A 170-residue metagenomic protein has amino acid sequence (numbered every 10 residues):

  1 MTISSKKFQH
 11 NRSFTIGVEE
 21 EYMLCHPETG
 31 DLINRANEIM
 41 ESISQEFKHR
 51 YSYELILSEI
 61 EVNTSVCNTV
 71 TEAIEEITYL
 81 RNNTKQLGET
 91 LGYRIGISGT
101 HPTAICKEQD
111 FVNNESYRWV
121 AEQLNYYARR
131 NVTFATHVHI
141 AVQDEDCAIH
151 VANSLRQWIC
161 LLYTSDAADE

Functional and structural regions predicted by a protein language model:
M1-Y127, V132-F134: Terminal catalytic/cofactor-binding subdomain
E21-M23, H139, D166: Compositionally biased, intrinsically disordered low-complexity segments enriched in polar/proline residues
T103-K107, D146-A148, S165: Short, well-ordered, mixed-charge alpha-helical segments that flank or form enzyme active sites
R129-R156: Internal, well-ordered domain-core segments that constitute the primary functional module of diverse proteins
R156-L162: A common structural junction motif
Y163-E170: Conserved small/polar residues in nucleotide/adenosyl-binding loops
